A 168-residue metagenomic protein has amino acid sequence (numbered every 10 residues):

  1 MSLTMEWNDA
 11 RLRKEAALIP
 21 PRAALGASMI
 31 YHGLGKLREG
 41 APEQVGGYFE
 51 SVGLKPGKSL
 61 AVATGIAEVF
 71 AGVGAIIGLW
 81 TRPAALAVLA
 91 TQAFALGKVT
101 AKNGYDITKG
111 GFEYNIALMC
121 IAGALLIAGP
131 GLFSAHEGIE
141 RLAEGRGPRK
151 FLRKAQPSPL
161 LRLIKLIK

Functional and structural regions predicted by a protein language model:
M1-G35, K58, V62-I66, I77-K168: Extended, low-polarity transmembrane helix blocks
G40-P56: Membrane-interface interhelical connector segments
G72: Conformational-control "hinges and anchors"
